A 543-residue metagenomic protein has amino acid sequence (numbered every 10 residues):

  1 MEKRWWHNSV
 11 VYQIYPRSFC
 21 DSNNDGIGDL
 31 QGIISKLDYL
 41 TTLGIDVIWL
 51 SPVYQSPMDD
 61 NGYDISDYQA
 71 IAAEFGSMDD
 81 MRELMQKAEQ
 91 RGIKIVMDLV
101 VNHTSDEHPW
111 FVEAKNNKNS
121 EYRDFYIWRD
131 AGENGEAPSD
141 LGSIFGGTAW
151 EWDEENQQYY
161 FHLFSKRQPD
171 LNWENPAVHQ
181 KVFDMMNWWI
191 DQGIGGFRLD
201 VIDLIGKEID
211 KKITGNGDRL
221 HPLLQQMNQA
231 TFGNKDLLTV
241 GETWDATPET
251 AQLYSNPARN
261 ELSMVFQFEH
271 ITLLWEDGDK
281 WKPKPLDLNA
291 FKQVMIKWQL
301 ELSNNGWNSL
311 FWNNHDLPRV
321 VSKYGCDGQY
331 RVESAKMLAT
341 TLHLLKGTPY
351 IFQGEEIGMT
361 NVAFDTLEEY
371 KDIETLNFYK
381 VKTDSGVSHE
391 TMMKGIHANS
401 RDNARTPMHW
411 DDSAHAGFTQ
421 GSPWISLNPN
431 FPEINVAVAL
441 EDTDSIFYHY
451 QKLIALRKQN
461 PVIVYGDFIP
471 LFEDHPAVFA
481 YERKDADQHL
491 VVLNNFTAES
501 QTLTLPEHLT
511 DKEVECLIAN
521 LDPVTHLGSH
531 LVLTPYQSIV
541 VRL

Functional and structural regions predicted by a protein language model:
E2-F183, N187, D191, I202-P257 (+2 more regions): Acidic/aromatic-lined carbohydrate-recognition and catalytic surfaces of CAZymes acting on diverse glycans
W6, T231, L238, D245 (+7 more regions): Loop/helix patches that line or flank the sugar-binding groove of alpha-linked glycan CAZymes
V47, G92-K94, M186, G195-R198 (+6 more regions): Beta-sheet entry/capping signal
S56-P57, H103-S105, L204-I209, A246-A251 (+6 more regions): Flexible loop/turn segments at secondary-structure boundaries
F197-V201, L338: Extended, hydrophobic alpha-helical segments in both membrane/secreted and soluble proteins
I209, W307-D327: Active-site clefts of carbohydrate-active enzymes
S500-N520: Beta-strand-rich binding/interaction modules
L527-L543: C-terminal beta-strand-rich structural cap/linker in extracellular carbohydrate-active enzymes
